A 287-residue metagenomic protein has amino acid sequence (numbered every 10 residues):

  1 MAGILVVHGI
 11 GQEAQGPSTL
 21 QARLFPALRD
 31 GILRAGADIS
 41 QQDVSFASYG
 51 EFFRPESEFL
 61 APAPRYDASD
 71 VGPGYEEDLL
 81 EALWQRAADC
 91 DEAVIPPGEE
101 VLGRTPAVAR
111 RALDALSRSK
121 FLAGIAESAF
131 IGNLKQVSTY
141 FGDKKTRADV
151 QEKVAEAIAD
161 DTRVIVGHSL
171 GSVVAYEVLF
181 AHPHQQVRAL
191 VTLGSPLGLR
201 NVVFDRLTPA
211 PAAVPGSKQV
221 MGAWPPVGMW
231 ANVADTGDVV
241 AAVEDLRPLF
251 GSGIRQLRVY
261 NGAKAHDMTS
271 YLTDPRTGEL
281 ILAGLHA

Functional and structural regions predicted by a protein language model:
M1-P62, P97-V166, L170-A287: Lipid deacylating catalytic domains
Q41-I95: N-terminal accessory alpha/beta regions
